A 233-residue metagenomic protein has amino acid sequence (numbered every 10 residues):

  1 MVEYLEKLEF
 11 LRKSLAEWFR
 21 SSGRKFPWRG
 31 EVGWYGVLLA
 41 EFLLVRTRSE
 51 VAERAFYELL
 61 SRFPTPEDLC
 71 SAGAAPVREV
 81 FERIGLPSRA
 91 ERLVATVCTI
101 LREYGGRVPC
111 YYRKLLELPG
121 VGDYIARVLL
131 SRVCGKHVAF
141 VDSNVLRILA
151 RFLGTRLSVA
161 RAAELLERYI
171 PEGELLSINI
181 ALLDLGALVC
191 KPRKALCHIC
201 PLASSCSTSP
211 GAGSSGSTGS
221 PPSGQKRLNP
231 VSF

Functional and structural regions predicted by a protein language model:
E3-K7, S14, W18-N229: Catalytic cores of DNA base-excision repair glycosylases
